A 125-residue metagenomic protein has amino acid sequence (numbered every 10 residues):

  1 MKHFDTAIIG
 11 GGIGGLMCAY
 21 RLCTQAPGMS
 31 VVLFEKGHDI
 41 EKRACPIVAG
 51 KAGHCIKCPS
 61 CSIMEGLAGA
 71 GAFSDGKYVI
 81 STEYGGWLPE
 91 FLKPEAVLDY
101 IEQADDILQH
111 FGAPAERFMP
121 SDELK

Functional and structural regions predicted by a protein language model:
M1-G14, V32-F34: Beta1/beta-strand and adjacent pyrophosphate-binding region of the FAD-binding site in flavoprotein oxidoreductases
I8-M17, D39, I47: Generic N-terminal leader segments that precede the first folded domain
A19, C23-T24: Gly/Ala-rich phosphate-binding loop of Rossmann-like dinucleotide-binding domains, activating on the conserved
A26-V31: A generic structural motif
K36-K125: Conserved N-terminal/central alpha/beta ligand/cofactor-binding core
